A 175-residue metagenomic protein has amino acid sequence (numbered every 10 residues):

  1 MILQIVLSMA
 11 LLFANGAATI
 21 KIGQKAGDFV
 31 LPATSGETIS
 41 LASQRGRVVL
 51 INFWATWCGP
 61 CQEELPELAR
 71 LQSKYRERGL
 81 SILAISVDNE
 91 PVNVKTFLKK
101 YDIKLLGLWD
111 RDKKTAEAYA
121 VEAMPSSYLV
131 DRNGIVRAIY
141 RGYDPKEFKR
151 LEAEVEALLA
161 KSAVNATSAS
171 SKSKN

Functional and structural regions predicted by a protein language model:
Q4-D28, V164-N175: N-proximal helix/coil linker or "cap" segments that precede and/or mark the start of modular domains
I20, A33-T34, V130-D131: Short, acidic, Ser/Thr-enriched surface-loop or helix-capping motifs
D28-V49, Y75: A short beta-strand-turn-helix
R47-V49, F53-W57, A123: Short pre-active-site segment immediately N-terminal to redox-active cysteine/selenocysteine motifs in thiol-based
L50-N52, A84, Y128-L129: Hydrophobic beta-strand core positions in alpha/beta domains
F53-R70: Conserved redox-active cysteine motifs that mediate thiol-disulfide chemistry, especially di-cysteine Cys-X(1-2)-Cys
G79-P91, I103-D112: Thiol-based oxidoreductase modules, predominantly thioredoxin-like and allied folds used for disulfide exchange
T96-I103, D110-E156: Thiol/disulfide oxidoreductase modules built on the thioredoxin-like
